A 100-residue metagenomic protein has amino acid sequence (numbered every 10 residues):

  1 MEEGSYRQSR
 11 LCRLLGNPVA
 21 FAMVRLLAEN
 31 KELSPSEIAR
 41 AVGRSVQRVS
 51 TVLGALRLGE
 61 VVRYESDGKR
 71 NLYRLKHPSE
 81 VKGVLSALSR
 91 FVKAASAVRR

Functional and structural regions predicted by a protein language model:
M1-Q8, E29, K76-R100: Amphipathic alpha-helical dimerization/coiled-coil segments that flank or bridge DNA-binding/regulatory modules
Y6-R48, K69-E80: N-terminal helix-turn-helix DNA-binding core of bacterial DNA-binding proteins
V24, L53-G54: Short, hydrophobic-biased segments on the C-terminal half of alpha helices that form "recognition helices"
S50-T51, K93: Intrinsic structural disorder/low-complexity segments
R57-G68, R74: Beta-hairpin "wing" of winged helix-turn-helix
